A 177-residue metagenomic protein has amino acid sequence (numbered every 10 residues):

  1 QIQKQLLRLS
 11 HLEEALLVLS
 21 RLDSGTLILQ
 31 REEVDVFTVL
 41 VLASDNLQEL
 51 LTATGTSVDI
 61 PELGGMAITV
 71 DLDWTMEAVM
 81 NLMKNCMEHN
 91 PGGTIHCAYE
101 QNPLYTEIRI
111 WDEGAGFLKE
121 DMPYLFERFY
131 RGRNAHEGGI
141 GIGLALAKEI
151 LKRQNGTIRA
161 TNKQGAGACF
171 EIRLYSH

Functional and structural regions predicted by a protein language model:
K4-L9: Short alpha-helical segment of the dimerization/phosphotransfer core of two-component systems
Q30-D35, T52, S57-A67: Conserved catalytic submotifs in the C-terminal HATPase_c
V36-L40: Hydrophobic helix/adjacent strand patch within the catalytic HATPase_c
N85-M87: Short helix-loop "hinge" at the ATP-lid/N-box region of the Bergerat-fold HATPase_c
G93, G156-T157: Conserved glycine-rich
T94-L104: Short beta-strand/loop element within the Bergerat-fold HATPase_c
F117-Y130: Short conserved segment of the HATPase_c
